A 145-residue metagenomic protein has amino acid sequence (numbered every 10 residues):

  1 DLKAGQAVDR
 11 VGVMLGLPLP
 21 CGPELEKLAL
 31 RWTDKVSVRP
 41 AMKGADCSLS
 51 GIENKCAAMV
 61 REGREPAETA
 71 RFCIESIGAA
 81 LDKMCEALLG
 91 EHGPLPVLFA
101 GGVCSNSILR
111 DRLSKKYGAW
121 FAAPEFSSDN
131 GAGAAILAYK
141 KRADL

Functional and structural regions predicted by a protein language model:
D1-K3, P96-A100, A122-N130: Active-site nucleophile and cofactor-binding loops and adjacent substrate-binding regions of central metabolic enzymes
D1-W32, A58-G63: Glycine-rich phosphate-binding loop plus the immediately following alpha-helix
K3, L137-K140: Acidic, low-complexity terminal tails and accessory targeting/binding regions of phosphate-metabolizing enzymes
A4, L15, C21, S50 (+2 more regions): Short glycine-rich loop/turn motifs that provide flexible caps or phosphate-binding loops at active sites
V8, E53, R110, A132-A135: A general structural signal for well-ordered alpha-helical segments in protein cores
P20-G22, A67-T69, P124: Flexible, glycine/charged-enriched surface loops at secondary-structure junctions
K27-V97, V103-W120, Y139-L145: A contiguous, well-structured pocket-lining segment that forms one wall/lid of small-molecule binding clefts in soluble
S107, W120, E125-L137: Active-site catalytic microenvironments in core metabolic enzymes, especially phosphate/sugar-handling
